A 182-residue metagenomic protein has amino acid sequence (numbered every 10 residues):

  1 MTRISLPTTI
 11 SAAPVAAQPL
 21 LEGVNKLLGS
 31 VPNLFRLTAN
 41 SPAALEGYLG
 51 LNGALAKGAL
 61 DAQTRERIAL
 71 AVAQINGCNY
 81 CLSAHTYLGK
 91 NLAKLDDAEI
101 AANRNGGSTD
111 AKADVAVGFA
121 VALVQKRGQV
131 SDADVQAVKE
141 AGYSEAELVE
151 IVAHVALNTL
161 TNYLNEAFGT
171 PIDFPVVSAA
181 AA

Functional and structural regions predicted by a protein language model:
M1-A182: Hydrophobic alpha-helical segments
